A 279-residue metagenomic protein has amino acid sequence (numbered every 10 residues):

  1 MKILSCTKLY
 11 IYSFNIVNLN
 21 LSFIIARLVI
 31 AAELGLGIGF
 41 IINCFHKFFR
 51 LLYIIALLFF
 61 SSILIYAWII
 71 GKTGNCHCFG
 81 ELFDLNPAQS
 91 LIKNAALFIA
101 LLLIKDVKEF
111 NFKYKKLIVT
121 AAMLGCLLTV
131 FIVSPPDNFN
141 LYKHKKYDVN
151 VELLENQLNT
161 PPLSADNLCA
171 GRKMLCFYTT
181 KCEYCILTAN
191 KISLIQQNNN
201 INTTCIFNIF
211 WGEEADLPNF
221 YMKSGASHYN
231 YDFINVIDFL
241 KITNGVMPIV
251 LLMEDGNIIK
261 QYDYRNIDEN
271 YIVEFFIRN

Functional and structural regions predicted by a protein language model:
M1-S5, I24-I63: Functionalized membrane-embedded alpha-helices
A95-A121: Cytosolic-side transmembrane helix boundary signature
N111-N138: Internal/C-terminal transmembrane anchor helices
S164-I186, I192: Short active-site neighborhood of thiol/selenol oxidoreductases, capturing the structured segment around
Y184-N200, G212: Typically the conserved alpha-helix immediately C-terminal to a functionally engaged Cys/Sec in thioredoxin-like
N202-P218, A226-V236: Thiol-based oxidoreductase modules, predominantly thioredoxin-like and allied folds used for disulfide exchange
K223-I249: Short, internal strand/loop/helix patches that form the active-site neighborhood or redox-interaction surface
G245-N279: Non-catalytic, surface beta->alpha helical segment in thiol-disulfide oxidoreductase systems
